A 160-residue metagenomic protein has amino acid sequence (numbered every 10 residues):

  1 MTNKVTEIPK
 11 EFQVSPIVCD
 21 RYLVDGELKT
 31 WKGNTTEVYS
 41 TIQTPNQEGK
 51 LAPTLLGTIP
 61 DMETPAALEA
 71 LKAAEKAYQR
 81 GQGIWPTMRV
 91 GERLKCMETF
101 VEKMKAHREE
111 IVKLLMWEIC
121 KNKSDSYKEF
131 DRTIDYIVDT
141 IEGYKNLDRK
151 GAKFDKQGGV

Functional and structural regions predicted by a protein language model:
M1-W117: Short, structured beta/alpha segment
G57, G159-V160: Glycine-centered structural positions embedded in regular secondary structure
P65-A74, L94-E109, K123-K150, F154 (+1 more regions): Long amphipathic alpha-helix in the N-terminal Rossmann-like dinucleotide-binding domain of NAD(P)-dependent
M116, C120-S124: Alpha-helical hairpins and coiled-coil heptad-repeat segments
